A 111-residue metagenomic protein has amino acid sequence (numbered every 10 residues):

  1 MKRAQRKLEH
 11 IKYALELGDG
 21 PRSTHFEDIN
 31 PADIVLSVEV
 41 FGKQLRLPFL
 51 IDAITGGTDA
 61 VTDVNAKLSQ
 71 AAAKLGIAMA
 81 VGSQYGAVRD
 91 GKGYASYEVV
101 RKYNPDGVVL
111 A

Functional and structural regions predicted by a protein language model:
M1-F41, L45: An N-cap/entry alpha-helix motif that binds or orients negatively charged groups
D19, A53-A60, Q84: Aromatic- and Gly/Pro-rich donor/ligand-binding loops that form nucleotide- or phosphate-bearing donor binding pockets
E27, F49-D52, I77-G82, G107-A111: Hydrophobic faces of well-ordered beta-strands that scaffold small-molecule active sites in alpha/beta enzyme cores
E39-K43, K67-K74, Y97-D106: Acidic (Asp/Glu)-rich catalytic clusters
F41-T55: Long, low-complexity, intrinsically disordered polar/charged segments
Q44-R46, T58-D59, A73-A80: Short, solvent-exposed loop/edge-beta patches enriched in aromatic
A60-D63, A87-K102: Active-site-adjacent beta->alpha loops and helix N-cap segments on the catalytic face of soluble alpha/beta enzymes
K67-A87: Catalytic domains of carbohydrate-active enzymes, especially glycoside hydrolases
